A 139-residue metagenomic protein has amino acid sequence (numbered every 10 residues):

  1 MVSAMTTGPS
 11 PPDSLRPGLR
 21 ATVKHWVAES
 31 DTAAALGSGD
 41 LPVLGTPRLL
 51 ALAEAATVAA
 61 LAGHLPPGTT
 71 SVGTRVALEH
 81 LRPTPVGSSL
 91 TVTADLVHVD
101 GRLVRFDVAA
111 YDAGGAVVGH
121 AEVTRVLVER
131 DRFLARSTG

Functional and structural regions predicted by a protein language model:
M1-M5: Short, Lys/Arg-enriched N-terminal segments with co-localized hydrophobic residues within the first ~10-30 amino acids
T6-G45: Catalytic strand-loop segment that frames the active site of acyl-thioester-processing enzymes
T22-A28, E79, T124-V126: Generic structural detector for well-ordered beta-strands
L44-R48, V118: Residues at secondary-structure transition points
A51-A55, A59: Short, residue-level hotspots on alpha-helical faces of the histone-fold and other alpha-helical interaction modules
V58-T91: Hydrophobic beta-strand-centered segment that forms part of the acyl-chain substrate-binding groove
P85-V86, L96-G139: HotDog/MaoC-like acyl-thioester-processing domains
